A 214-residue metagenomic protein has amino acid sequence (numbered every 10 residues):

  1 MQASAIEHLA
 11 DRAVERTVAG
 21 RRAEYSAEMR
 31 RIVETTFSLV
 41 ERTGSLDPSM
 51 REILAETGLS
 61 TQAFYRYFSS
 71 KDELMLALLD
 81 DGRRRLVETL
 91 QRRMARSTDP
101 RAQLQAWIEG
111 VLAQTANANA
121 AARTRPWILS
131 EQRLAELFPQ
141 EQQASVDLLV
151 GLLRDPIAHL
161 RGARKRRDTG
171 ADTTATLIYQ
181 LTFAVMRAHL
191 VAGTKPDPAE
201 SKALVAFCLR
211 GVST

Functional and structural regions predicted by a protein language model:
M1-A27: N-terminal intrinsically disordered/low-complexity leader segments
Y25-T36, I53, L78-L86, L153: Generic hydrophobic, amphipathic alpha-helix propensity
R31, L39-E73, A77: Helix-turn-helix
R31, T35-T43, R85-R96, L181-A188: Solvent-exposed, amphipathic alpha-helical segments
A77, Q91-A118, T174-I178, K202: Hydrophobic alpha-helical connector segments
R84-V87, L134-G162, D172-T176, A199: Amphipathic alpha-helical packing segments from all-alpha helical-bundle domains
A113-N117, D155-H159, A175-K195, C208-T214: Amphipathic C-terminal alpha-helical segment
T115-L137, R187: Amphipathic alpha-helical segments used for helix-helix packing
